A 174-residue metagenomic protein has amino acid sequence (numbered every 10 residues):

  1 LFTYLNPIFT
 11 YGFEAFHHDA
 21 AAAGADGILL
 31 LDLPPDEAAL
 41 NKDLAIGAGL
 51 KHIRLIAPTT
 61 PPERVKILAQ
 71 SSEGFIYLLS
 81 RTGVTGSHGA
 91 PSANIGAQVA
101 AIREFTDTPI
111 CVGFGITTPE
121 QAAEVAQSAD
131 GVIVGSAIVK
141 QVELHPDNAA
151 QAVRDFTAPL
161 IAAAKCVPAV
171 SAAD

Functional and structural regions predicted by a protein language model:
L1-L30, A162-V167: Active-site beta->alpha loop and helix N-cap motifs at the rims of alpha/beta catalytic domains
L1-Y4, A45-I56, R103-F114, C166-V167: Short beta-strand/loop segments at the ligand-binding rim of alpha/beta enzyme cores
I8-E14, L30-A48, P61-I67, G86-A100 (+2 more regions): Active-site-adjacent beta->alpha loops and helix N-cap segments on the catalytic face of soluble alpha/beta enzymes
A20, L68, V125, G135 (+1 more regions): Conserved, mostly hydrophobic/aromatic
A20-G27, L44-H52, Q70-I76, S128-G131: Glycine-enriched alpha-helix->loop->beta-strand junction motifs that scaffold or abut catalytic
G27-L29, P34, L78-G86, G115 (+1 more regions): Glycine-rich phosphate-binding active-site loops on the catalytic face of alpha/beta enzymes
T60-Q70, V112, I116-V132: Catalytic cores of alpha/beta
V139-A172: C-terminal helical cap(s) of enzyme catalytic domains, especially alpha/beta-barrels
